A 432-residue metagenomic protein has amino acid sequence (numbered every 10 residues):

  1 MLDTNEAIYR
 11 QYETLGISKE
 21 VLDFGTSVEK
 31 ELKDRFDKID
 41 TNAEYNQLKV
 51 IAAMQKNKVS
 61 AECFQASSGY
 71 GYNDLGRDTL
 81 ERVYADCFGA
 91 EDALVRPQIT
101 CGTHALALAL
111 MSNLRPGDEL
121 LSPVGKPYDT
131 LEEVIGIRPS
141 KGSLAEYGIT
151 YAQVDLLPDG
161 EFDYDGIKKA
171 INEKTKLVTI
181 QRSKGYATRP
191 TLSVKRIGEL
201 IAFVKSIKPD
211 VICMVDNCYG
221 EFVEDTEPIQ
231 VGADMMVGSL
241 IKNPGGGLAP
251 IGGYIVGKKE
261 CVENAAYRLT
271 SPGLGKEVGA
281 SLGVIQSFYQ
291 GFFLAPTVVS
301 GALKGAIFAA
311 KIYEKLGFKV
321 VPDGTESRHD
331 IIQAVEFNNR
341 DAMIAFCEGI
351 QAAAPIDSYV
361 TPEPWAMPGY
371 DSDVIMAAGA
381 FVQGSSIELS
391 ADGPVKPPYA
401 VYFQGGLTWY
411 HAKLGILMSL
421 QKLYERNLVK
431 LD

Functional and structural regions predicted by a protein language model:
L2-E29, K33, D40, V50-K56 (+8 more regions): Conserved PLP-enzyme active-site core in the AAT-like
C63, S67-S68, L94-P97, I331-E336: Short glycine-rich or small-residue beta-strand-to-loop segments that form or flank ligand, phosphate, metal/Fe-S
V83: Solvent-exposed, charged/polar functional surfaces in cytosolic regulatory/catalytic domains
D92-V95, D118-L121, K176-L177, D210-C213 (+6 more regions): Structural motif
E314-L431: Conserved C-terminal alpha-helix-loop-beta "cap" of PLP-dependent enzymes that closes/shapes the active-site mouth
